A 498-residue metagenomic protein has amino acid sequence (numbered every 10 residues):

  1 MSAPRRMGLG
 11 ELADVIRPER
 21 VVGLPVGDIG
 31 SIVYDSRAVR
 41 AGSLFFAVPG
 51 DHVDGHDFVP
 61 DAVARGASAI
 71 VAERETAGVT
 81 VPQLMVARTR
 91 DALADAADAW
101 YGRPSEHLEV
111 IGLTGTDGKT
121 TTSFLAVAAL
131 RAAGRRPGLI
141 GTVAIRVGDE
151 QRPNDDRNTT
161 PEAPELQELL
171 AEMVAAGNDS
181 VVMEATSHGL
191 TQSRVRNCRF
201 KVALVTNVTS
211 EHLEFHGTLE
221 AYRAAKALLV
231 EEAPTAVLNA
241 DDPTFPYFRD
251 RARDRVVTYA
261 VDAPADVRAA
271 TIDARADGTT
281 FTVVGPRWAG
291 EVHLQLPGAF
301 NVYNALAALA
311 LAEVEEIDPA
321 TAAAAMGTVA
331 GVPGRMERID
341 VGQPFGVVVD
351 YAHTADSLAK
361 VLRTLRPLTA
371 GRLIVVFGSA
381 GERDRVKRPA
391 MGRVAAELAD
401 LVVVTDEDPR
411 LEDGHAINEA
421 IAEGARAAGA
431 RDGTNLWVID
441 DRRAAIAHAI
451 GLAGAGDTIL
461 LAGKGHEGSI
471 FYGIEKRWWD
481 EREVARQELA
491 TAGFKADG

Functional and structural regions predicted by a protein language model:
M1-R20, A38-L44, G50, D54-D57 (+5 more regions): ATP-dependent carboxylate-amine ligase
S2-T114, T121-G134, P264-R268, R275 (+3 more regions): Short, basic phosphate-binding NTP loop
L12, S43, A62, A96 (+14 more regions): Residue-level signal for inorganic ion chemistry
I29, G42, A67, T80-V81 (+5 more regions): Short, well-ordered alpha-helix to beta-strand connector turns
A64, S68-R74, A236-A240, V376-F377 (+1 more regions): Short internal beta-strands
A72-T80, A175-N178, V182-M183, Q192 (+3 more regions): Acidic, Mg2+-coordinating active-site environments of NTP-dependent enzymes
R74-T76, T142-V143, T186-H188, V208 (+4 more regions): Short, ordered loop/turn segments at secondary-structure junctions
A92-A240, P246-A252, L368-T369, A496: Phosphate-binding loop of NTP-binding sites
